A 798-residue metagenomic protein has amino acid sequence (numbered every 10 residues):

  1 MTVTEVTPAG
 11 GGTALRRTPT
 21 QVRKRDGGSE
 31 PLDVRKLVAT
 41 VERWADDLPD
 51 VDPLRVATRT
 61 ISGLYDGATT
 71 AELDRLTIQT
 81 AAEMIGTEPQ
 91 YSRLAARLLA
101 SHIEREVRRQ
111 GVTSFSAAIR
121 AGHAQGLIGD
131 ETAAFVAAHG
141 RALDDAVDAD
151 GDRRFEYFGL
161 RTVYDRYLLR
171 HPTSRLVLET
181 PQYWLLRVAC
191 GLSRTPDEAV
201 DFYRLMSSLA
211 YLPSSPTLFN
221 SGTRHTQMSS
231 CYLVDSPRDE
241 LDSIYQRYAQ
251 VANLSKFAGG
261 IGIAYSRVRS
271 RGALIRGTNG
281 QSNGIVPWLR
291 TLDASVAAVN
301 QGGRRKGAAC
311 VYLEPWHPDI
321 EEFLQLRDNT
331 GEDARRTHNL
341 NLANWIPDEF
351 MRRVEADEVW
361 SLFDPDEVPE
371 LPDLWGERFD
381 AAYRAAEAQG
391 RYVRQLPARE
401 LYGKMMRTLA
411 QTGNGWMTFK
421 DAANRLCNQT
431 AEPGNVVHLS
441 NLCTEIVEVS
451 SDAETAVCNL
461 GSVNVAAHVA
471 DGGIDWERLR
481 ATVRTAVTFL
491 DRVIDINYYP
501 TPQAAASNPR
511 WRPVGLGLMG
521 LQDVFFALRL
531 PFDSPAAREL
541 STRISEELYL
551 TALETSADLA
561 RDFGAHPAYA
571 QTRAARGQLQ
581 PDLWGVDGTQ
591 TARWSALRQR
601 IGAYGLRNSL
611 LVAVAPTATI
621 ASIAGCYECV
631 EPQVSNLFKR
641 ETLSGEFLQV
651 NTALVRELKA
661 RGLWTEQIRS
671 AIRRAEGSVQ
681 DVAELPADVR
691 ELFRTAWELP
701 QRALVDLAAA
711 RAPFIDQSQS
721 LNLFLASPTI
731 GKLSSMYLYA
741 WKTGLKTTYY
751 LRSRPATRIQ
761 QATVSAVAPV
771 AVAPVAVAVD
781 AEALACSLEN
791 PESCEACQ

Functional and structural regions predicted by a protein language model:
M1-R16, R758-Q798: Acidic, low-complexity intrinsically disordered tails
M1-V34, V38-L176: Often metal-dependent polyanion-binding catalytic scaffolds in large enzymes
V22, H102-D150, S229-W476, Y499-Q503 (+4 more regions): Active-site cavity-forming subdomains of large catalytic enzyme subunits
A68, E83, F155-L169, A210-S221 (+5 more regions): Core structural elements
Y91-Q125, I346-F350, A423-S451, A456 (+8 more regions): Terminal amphipathic helices with adjacent charged low-complexity linkers/tails
T132-T162, T444-V449, L490-D495, D587 (+3 more regions): Catalytic alpha/beta core of large soluble enzyme barrels
A146-T162, R166, S193-H225, V251-A252 (+1 more regions): Conserved oxyanion/phosphate-binding beta-strand-loop segments in alpha/beta enzyme cores
Y248, T482-A505, P509, P513 (+5 more regions): Internal maturation/activation junctions in enzymes
